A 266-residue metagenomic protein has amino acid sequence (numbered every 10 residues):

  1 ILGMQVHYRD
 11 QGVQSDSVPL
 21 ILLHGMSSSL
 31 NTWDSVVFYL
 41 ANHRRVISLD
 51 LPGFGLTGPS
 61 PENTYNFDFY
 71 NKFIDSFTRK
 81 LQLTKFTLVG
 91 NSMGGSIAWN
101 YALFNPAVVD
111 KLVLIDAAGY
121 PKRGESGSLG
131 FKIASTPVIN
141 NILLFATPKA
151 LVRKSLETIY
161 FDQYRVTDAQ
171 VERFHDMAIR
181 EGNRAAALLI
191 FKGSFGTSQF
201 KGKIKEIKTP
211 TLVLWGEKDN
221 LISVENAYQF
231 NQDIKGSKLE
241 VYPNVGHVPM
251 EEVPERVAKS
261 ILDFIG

Functional and structural regions predicted by a protein language model:
I1-V18, N42-R44, L83-T84, D263-G266: Alpha/beta-hydrolase fold catalytic core
V6, E125-G127, F145-E206: Conserved alpha/beta-hydrolase catalytic His-Asp/Glu region
R9-Q11, L51-V89, M93: Active-site loop/oxyanion-hole signature of alpha/beta-hydrolase fold enzymes
Q11-L56: Conserved HGGG/HGGXW glycine-rich cap/lid loop of the alpha/beta-hydrolase fold
L103, L112-I142: Flexible "cap/lid" loop of the alpha/beta hydrolase fold
I207, V213-W215: Short beta-strand/loop motif that positions the catalytic acidic residue of the alpha/beta-hydrolase fold
K218-I222: Acidic catalytic loop of the alpha/beta-hydrolase fold
S237-G266: Catalytic active-site module of serine/aspartate enzymes centered on a nucleophile-bearing elbow/loop
